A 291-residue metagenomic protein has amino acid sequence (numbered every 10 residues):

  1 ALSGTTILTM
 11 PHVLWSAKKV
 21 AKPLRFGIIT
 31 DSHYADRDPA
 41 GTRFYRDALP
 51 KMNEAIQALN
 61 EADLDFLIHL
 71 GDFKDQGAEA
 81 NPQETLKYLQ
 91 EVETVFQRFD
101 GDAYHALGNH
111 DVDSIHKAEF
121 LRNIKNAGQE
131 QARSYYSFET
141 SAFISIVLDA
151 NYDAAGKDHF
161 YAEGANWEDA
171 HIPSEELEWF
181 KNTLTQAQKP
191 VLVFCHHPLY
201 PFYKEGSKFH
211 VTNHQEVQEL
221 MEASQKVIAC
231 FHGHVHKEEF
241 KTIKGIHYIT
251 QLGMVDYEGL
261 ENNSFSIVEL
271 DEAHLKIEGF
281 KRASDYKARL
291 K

Functional and structural regions predicted by a protein language model:
A1-W15: N-terminal export signals
W15-Q83, E175: N-terminal active-site segment of His-dependent metallophosphoesterases
L24, D65, Y135, F143 (+1 more regions): Alpha/beta-hydrolase fold active-site loops
I28-T30, L67-D72, A103-N109, L192-C195 (+2 more regions): Active-site neighborhood of phospho(di)ester-bond hydrolases with catalytic His/Asp-centered motifs
S32-A35, F73-Q76, N109-S114, N151-A154 (+4 more regions): Solvent-exposed loop/turn segments at secondary-structure junctions within structured extracellular/periplasmic domains
R37-G41, A78-E79, K157-A162, Y203-E205: Short acidic, glycine/proline-rich loop/turn micro-motifs
E79-Q186, E216-V227, K241-E278, R289: Extended active-site neighborhood of metal-dependent phosphoesterases/phosphodiesterases
L184-F202: Short acidic, glycine-rich surface-loop motifs adjacent to enzyme active sites
